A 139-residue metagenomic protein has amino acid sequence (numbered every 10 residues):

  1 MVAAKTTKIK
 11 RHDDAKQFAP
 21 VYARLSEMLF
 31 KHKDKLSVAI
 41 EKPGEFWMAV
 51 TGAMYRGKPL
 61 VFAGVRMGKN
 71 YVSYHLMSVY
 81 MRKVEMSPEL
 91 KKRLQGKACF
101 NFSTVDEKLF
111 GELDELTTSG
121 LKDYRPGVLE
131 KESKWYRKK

Functional and structural regions predicted by a protein language model:
M1-K139: Charge-dense, helix-prone N-terminal extensions
